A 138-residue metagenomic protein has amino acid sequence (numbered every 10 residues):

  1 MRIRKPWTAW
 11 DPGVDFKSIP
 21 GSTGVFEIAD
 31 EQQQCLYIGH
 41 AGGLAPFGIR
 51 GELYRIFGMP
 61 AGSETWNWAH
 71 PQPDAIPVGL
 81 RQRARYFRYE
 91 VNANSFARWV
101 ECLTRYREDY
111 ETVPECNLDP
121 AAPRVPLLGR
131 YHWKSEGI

Functional and structural regions predicted by a protein language model:
M1-L36, H40-I138: Boundary/linker segments flanking structured domains
